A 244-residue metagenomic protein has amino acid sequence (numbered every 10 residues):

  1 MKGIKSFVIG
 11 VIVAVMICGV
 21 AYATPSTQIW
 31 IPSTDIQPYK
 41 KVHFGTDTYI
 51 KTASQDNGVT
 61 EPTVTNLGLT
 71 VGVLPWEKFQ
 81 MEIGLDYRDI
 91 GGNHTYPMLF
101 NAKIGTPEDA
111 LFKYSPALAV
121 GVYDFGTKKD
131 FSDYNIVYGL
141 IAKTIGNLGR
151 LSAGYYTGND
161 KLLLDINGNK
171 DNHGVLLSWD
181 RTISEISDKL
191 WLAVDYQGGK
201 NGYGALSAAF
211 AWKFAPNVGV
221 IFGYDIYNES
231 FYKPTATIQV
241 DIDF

Functional and structural regions predicted by a protein language model:
M1-W30: Cleavable N-terminal export/targeting peptides
Y22-V137, T144-N147, G158-D160, V175 (+5 more regions): Transmembrane beta-barrel domains of Gram-negative outer membranes and organellar outer membranes
R150-G154: Alpha-helical interaction elements
L164-G168: Short helix-loop boundary/capping segments
Q197-Y203, A215-N217, Y227-E229: Short Gly/Pro-enriched loop/turn and capping motifs at secondary-structure junctions
